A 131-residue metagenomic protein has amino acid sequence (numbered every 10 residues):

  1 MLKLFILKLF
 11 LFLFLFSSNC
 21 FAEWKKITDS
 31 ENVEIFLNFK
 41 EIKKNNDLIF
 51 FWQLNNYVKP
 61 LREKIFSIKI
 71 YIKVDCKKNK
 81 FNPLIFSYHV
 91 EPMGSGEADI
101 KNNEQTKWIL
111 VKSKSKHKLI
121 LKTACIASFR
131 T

Functional and structural regions predicted by a protein language model:
M1-L7: Bacterial N-terminal signal peptides that target proteins for export
K8-S17: Bacterial N-terminal signal peptides
C20-I70, D75-T131: N-terminal secretory-pathway/extracellular module detecting exported/lumenal segments and adjacent signal-anchor/first
